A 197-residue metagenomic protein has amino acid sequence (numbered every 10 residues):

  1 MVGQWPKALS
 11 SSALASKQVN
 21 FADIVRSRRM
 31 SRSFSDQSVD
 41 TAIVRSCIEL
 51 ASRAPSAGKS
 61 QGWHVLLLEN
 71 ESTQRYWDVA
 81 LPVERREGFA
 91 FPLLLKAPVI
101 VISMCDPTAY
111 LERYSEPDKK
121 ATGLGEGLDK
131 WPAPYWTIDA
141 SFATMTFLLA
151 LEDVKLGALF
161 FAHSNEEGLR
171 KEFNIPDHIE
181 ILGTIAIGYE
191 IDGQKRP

Functional and structural regions predicted by a protein language model:
V2-K17, F21-S31, C105-A109, K119 (+1 more regions): C-terminal helix-cap and adjacent tail motif
A22, T41-L50, Q74: Short amphipathic alpha-helical segments
M30-S46: A short N-terminal beta-strand-loop micro-motif at the entrance of redox/enzyme domains
V39, E71, S164-N165: Short beta->alpha linker loops
A51-S52, V101, A121-E172: Small-aliphatic-rich amphipathic alpha-helix that forms the alpha element of a beta-alpha
S60-A140: Glycine/small-residue-rich phosphate/adenosyl-binding loop
S60-W63, D153-L156, L182: Short secondary-structure junction motifs
E87, F91-V101, N174-P197: A glycine-rich helix N-cap at a beta->alpha junction
